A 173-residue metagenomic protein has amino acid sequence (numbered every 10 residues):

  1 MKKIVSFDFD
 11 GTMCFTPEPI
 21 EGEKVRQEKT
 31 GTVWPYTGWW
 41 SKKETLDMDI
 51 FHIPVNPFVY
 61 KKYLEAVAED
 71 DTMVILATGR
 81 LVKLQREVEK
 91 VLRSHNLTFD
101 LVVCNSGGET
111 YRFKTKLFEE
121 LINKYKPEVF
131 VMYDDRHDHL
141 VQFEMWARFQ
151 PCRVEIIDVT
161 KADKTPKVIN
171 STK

Functional and structural regions predicted by a protein language model:
K2-E109: Alpha-helical substrate-recognition element adjacent to the catalytic core
K2-I4, D70-M73, R80-K173: C-terminal cap/substrate-recognition subdomain and adjoining C-terminal extension of metal-dependent phosphatase-like
